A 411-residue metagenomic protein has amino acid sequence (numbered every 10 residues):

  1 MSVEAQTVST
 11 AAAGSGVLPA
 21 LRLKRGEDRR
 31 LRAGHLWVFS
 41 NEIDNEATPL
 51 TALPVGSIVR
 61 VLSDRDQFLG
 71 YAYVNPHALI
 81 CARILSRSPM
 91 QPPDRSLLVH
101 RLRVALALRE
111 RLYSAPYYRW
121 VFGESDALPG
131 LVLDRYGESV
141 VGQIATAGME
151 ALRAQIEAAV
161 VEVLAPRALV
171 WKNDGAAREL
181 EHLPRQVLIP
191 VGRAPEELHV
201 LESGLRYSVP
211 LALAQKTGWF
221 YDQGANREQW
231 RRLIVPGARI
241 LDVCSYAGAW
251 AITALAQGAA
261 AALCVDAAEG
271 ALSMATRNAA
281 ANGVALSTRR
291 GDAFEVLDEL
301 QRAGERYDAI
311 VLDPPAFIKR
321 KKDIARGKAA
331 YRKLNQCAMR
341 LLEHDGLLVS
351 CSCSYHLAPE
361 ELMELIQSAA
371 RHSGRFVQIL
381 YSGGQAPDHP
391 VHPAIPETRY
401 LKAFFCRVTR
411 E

Functional and structural regions predicted by a protein language model:
M1-G137: Non-catalytic accessory regions of SAM-dependent methyltransferases
V121-D134, E150-F220, E228: Non-catalytic substrate-recognition/targeting regions of SAM-dependent transferases
G237-Y246: Conserved class I S-adenosyl-L-methionine
A247-A260: Conserved SAM-binding loop of SAM-dependent methyltransferases across substrates and taxa, primarily the Class I
A261-D266: Conserved SAM-binding motif I beta-strand of class I
G270-A309: S-adenosyl-L-methionine
Y307-C337: Mobile active-site "lid"/loop adjacent to the S-adenosyl-L-methionine
K333, L347-E411: C-terminal catalytic and target-recognition region of SAM-dependent MTase-like enzymes, primarily methyltransferases
